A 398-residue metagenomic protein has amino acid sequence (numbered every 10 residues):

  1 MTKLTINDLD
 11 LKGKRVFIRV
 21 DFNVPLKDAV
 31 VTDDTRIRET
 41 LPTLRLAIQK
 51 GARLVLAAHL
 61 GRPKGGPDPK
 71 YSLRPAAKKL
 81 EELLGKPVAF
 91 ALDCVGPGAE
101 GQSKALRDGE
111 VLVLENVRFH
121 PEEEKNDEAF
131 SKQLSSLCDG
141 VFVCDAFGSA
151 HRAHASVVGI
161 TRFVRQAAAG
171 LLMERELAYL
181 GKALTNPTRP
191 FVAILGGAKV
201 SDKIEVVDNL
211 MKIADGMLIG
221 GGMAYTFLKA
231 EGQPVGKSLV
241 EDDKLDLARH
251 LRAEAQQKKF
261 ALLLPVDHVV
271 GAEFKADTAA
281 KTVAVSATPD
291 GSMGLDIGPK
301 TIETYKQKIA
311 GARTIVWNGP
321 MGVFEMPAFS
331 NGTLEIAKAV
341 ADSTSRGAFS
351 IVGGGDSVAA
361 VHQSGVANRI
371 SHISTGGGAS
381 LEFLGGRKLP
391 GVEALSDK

Functional and structural regions predicted by a protein language model:
M1-K398: Active-site loop-to-helix "anion-binding N-cap" substructures in soluble metabolic enzymes
